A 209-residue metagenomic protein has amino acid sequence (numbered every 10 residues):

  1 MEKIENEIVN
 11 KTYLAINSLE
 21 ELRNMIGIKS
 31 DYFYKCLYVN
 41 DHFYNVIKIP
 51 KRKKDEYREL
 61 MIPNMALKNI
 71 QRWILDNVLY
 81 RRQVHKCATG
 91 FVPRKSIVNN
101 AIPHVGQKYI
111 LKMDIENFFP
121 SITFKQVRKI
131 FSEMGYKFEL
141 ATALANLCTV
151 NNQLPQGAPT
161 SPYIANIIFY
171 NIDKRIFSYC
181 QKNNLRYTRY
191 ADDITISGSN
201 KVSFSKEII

Functional and structural regions predicted by a protein language model:
M1-K48: Non-catalytic, polymerase-adjacent accessory regions of viral genome-replication enzymes
A15, P63, L67-R72, P120 (+1 more regions): Generic structural signal for well-ordered secondary structure
S18, P93-K95, N200: Alpha-helix N-cap recognition
L22-M25, K29-D31, N77-V78, R82-Q83 (+3 more regions): N-terminal low-complexity, intrinsically disordered segments
N24, K68, R72-Y80, K125 (+3 more regions): A broad, structural surface signal
C36, P103-A191, T195-I209: Conserved polymerase palm-domain catalytic core
N45-Q71, T89-G90, N146-A165: Short, conserved non-catalytic motifs in the polymerase core
L67-K112, N117: Active-site-proximal segment of RNA-dependent polymerases
